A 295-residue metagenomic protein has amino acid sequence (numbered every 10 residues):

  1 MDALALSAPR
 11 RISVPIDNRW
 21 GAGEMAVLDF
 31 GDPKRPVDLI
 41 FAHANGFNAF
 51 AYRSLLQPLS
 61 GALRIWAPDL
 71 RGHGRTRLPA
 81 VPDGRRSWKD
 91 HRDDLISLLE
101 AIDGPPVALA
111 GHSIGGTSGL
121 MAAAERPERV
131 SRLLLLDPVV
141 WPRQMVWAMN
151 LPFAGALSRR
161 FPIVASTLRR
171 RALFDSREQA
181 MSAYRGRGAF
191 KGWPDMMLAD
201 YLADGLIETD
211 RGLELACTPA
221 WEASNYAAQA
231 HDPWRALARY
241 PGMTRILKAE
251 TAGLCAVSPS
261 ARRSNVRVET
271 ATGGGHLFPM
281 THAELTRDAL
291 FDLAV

Functional and structural regions predicted by a protein language model:
D2-E24: N-terminal cap/lid segment of alpha/beta-hydrolase-fold proteins
W20-G21, L28, W66, L70-A110 (+1 more regions): Active-site loop/oxyanion-hole signature of alpha/beta-hydrolase fold enzymes
A26-L78: Conserved HGGG/HGGXW glycine-rich cap/lid loop of the alpha/beta-hydrolase fold
D69-G74, V139, G274-G275: Short beta-to-alpha linker loops that shape the active-site pocket of alpha/beta-hydrolase fold enzymes
P105-A148: Conserved hydrolase catalytic core segment
S131-A172: Flexible "cap/lid" loop of the alpha/beta hydrolase fold
M196, D204-R262: Conserved serine/cysteine hydrolase catalytic core
G274-R287: Catalytic histidine-centered segment of alpha/beta-hydrolase-like enzymes
